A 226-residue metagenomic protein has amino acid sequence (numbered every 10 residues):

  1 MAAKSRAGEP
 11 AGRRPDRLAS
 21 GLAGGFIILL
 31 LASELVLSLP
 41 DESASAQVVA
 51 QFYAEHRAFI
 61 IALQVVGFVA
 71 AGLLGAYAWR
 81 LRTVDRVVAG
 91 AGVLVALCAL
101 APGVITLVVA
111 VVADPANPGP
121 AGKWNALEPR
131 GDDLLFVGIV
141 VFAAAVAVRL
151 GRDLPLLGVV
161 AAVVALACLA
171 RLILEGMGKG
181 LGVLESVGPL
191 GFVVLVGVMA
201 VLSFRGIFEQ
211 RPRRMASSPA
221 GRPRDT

Functional and structural regions predicted by a protein language model:
A2-T226: Hydrophobic, aromatic-enriched alpha-helical segments typical of multi-pass transmembrane helices
